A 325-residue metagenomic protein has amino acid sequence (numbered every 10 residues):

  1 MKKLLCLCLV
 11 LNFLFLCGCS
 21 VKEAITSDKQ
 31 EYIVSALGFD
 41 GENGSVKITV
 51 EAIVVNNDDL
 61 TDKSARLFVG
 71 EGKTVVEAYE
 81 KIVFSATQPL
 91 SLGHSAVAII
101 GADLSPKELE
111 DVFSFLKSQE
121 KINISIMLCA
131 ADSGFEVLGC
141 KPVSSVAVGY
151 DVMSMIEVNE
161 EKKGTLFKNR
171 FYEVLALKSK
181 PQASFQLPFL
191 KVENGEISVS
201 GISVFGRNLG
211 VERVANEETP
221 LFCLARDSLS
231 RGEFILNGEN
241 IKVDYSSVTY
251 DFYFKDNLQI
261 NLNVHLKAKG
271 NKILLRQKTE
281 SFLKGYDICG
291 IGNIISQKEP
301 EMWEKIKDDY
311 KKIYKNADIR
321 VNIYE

Functional and structural regions predicted by a protein language model:
M1-L5: Positively charged n-region of N-terminal signal peptides that target proteins for export
C6-L9, F13, C17-E325: Membrane-proximal alpha-helical signals and transmembrane carboxylates
